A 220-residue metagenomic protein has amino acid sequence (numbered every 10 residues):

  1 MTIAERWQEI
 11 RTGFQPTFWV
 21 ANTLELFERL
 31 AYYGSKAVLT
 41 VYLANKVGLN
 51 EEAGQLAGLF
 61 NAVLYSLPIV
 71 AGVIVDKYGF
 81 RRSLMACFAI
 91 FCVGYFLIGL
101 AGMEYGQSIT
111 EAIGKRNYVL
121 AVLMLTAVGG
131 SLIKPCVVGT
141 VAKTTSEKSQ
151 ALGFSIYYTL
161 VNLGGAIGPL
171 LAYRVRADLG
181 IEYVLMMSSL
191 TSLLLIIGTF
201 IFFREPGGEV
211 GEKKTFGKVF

Functional and structural regions predicted by a protein language model:
R29, Y33, A127-P135, A166: Small-residue-rich segments within alpha-helical transmembrane domains of MFS-like 12-TM solute carriers
A37-A53: Short amphipathic helix-loop junctions that connect adjacent transmembrane helices in Major Facilitator Superfamily/SLC
G58-V73: Central cavity-lining transmembrane alpha-helices of secondary-active solute carriers, predominantly the Major
L64, A151-R176, T191-S192: Glycine-rich segments within core transmembrane alpha-helices of 12-TM secondary carriers
A89-G114: C-terminal ends and interior cores of transmembrane alpha-helices in multi-pass membrane transporters/permeases
L132-S146: Intracellular juxtamembrane helix-capping segments at the cytosolic ends of symmetry-related transmembrane helices
E182-I201: Symmetry-related core transmembrane helices of the 12-TM Major Facilitator Superfamily/SLC fold
